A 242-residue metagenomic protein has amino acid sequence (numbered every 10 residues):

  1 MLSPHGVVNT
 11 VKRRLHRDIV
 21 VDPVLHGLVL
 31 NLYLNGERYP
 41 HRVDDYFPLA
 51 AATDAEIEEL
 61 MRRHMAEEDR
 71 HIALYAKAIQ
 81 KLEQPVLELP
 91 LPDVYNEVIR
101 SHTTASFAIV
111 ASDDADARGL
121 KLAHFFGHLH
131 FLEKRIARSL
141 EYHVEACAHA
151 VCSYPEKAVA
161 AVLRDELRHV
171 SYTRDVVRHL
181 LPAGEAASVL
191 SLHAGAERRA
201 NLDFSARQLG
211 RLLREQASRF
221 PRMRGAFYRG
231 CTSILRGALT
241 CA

Functional and structural regions predicted by a protein language model:
M1-A242: Non-heme di-metal
